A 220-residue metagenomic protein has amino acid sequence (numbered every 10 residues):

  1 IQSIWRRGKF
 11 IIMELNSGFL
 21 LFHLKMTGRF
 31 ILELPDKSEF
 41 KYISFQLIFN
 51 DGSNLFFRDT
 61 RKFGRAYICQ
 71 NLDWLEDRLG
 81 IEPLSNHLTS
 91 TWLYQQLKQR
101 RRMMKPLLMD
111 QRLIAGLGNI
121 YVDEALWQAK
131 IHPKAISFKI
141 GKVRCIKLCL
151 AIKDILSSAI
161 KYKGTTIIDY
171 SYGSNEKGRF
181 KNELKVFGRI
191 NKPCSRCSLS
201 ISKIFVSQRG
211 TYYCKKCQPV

Functional and structural regions predicted by a protein language model:
I1-V220: Structured catalytic/nucleic-acid-binding cores of DNA maintenance enzymes
